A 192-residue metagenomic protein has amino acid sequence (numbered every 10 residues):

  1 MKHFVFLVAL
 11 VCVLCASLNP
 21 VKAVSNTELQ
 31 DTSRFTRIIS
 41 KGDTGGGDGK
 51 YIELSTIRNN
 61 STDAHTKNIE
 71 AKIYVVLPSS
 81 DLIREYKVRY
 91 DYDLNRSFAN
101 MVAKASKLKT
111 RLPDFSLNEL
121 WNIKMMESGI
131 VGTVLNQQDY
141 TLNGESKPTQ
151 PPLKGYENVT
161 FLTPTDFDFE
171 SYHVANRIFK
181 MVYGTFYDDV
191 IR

Functional and structural regions predicted by a protein language model:
M1-F4: Positively charged n-region of N-terminal signal peptides that target proteins for export
L7-V8, V182: Intrinsically disordered, low-complexity segments enriched in polar/charged small residues
V8-A16: Bacterial N-terminal signal peptides
L18-P20: N-terminal signal peptide c-region/cleavage motif recognized by signal peptidases
A23-K87, D91-R192: N-terminal secretory-pathway/extracellular module detecting exported/lumenal segments and adjacent signal-anchor/first
